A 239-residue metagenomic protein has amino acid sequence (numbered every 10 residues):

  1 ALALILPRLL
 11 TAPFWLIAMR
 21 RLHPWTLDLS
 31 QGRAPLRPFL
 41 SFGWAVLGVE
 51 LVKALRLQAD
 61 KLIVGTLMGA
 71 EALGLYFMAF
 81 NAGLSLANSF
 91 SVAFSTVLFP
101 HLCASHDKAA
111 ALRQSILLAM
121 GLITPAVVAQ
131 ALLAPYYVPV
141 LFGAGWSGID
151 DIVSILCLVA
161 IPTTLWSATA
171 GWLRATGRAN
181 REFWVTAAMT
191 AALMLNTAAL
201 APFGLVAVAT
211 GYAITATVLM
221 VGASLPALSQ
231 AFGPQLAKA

Functional and structural regions predicted by a protein language model:
A1-H23, T190-A192, L205-S229: Hydrophobic alpha-helical transmembrane segments
A1-L6, V52, I116-L117, V153 (+3 more regions): Alpha-helical transmembrane segments of multi-pass membrane transporters/permeases
L2, P13-L57, V97-A110, Q230-A239: Interhelical loop/hinge segments that connect adjacent transmembrane helices in multipass membrane
L9, A45, D60-L62, A72-S91 (+1 more regions): Alpha-helical transmembrane segments of polytopic membrane transporters and translocases
P13-F14, R113-L158, T163, M194-P202: Alpha-helical transmembrane segments of multi-pass membrane transport and lipid-handling proteins
M19, A104, L158-V185: Membrane-interface junctions at transmembrane-helix termini in multi-pass inner-membrane proteins
L67-A70, S105, A175-T176, P202-F203: Helix-loop interface residues and adjacent transmembrane-helix termini in multi-pass membrane transporters, primarily
A79, G83-D107, A170-A175: Helix-loop junctions and terminal segments of transmembrane helices in multi-pass membrane transport/translocation
